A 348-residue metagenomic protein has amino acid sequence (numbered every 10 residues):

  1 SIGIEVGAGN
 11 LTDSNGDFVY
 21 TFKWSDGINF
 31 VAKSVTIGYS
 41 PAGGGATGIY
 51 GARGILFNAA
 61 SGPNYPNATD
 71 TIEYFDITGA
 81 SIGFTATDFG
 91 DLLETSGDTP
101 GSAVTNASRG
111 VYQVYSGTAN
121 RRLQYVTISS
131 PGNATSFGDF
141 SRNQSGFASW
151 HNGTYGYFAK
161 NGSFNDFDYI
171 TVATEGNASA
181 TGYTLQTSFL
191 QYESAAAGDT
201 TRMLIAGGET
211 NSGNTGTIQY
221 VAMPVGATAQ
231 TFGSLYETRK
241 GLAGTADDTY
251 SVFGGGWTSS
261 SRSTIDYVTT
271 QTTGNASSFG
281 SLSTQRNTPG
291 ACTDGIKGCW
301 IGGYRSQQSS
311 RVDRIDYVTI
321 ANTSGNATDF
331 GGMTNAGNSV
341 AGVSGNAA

Functional and structural regions predicted by a protein language model:
S1-A348: Polar, enzyme-active/binding microenvironments
